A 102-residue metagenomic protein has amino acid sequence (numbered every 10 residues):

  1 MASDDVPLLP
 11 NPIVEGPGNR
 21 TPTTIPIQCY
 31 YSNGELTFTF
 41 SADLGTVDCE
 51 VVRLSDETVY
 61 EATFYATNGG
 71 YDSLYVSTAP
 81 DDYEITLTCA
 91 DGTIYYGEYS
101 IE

Functional and structural regions predicted by a protein language model:
M1-S32: Transition segment at domain starts
Y30-T37, L44: Short coil/turn motif common to extracellular beta-sandwich-like domains
T39-A42, C89: Non-cytosolic beta-sheet module surface loops
S41-T46, P80: Short proline/glycine-enriched turn/loop motifs at strand-loop junctions of beta-rich domains
D48-V52: Beta-strand signatures of extracellular beta-sandwich domains
L54-V59: Short, glycine-anchored, charge-dense loop/turn motifs used at functional sites
A66-C89: Short, surface-exposed loop/turn motifs with a glycine/proline- and acidic-biased composition
G92-E102: Edge beta-strands of extracellular beta-sandwich domains
